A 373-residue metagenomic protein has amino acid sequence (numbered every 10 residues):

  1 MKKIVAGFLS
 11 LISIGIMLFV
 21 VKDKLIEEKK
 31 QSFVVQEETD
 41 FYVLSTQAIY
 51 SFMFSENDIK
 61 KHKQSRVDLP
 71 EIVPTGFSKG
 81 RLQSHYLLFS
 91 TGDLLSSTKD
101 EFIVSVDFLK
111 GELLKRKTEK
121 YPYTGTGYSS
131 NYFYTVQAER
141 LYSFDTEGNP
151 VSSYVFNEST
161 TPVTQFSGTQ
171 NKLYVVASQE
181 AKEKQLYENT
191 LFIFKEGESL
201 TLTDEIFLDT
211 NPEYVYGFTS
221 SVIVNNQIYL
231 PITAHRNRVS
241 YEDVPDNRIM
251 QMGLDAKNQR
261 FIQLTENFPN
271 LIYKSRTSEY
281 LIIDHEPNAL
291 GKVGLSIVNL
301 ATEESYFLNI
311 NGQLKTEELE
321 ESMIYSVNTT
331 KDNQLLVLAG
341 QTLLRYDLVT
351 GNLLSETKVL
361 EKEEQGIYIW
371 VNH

Functional and structural regions predicted by a protein language model:
I26-D68: An edge-strand/N-cap motif at the start of beta-rich repeat modules
E27-S32, E71-S84, E119-S130, E158-Q170 (+4 more regions): Repeated scaffold domains used in trafficking and secretory/extracellular systems, primarily beta-propellers
F33-T46, Y50, R81-S97, G127-Q137 (+5 more regions): Short beta-strand elements that form the blades of beta-propeller/WD-repeat-like and other beta-sheet-rich scaffold
Q47-M53, L95-S105, R140-S143, K182-I193 (+3 more regions): Structural motif
S55-N57, D107-K110, D145-N149, K195-S199 (+3 more regions): Short loop/turn segments that connect beta-strands within beta-propeller blades
K61-I72, K110-T118, N149-F156, L200-P212 (+3 more regions): A short beta-strand motif characteristic of beta-propeller blades
Y241-M250, L254-L344, L348: Intrinsically disordered, low-complexity segments enriched in Gly and acidic/Ser/Thr residues that form flexible
A339-L344, V349-H373: Blade-level signature of beta-propeller repeat domains, shared across WD40, Kelch, NHL, RCC1 and BNR/Asp-box propellers
